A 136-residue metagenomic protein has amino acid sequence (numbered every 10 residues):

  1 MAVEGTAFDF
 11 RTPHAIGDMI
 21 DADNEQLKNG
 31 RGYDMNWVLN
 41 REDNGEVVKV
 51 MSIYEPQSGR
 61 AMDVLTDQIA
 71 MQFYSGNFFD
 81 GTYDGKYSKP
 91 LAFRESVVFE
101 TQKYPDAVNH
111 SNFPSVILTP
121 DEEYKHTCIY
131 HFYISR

Functional and structural regions predicted by a protein language model:
G5-R136: Active-site pocket scaffolds in enzymes
